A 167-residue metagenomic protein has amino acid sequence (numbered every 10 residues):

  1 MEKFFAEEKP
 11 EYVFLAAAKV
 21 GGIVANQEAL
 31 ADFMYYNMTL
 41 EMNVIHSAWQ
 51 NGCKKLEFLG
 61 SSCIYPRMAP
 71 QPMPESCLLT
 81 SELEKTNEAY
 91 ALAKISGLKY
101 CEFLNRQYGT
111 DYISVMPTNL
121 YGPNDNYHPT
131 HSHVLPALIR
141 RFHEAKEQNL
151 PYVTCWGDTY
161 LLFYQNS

Functional and structural regions predicted by a protein language model:
M1-M38, Q50: NAD(P)H-binding glycine-rich loop region in Rossmannoid oxidoreductase-like domains and their noncatalytic homologs
L15, M42-N87, I113: Conserved Rossmann-fold NAD(P)-dependent oxidoreductase catalytic core, especially the SDR/UDP-sugar
A17-K19, S61, P117-L120: Active-site loop/turn elements of alpha/beta-hydrolase fold enzymes, especially the short glycine-/histidine-rich
M38-V44, C53, A93-C101, L135: Conserved catalytic Lys-bearing alpha helix of Rossmann-like short-chain dehydrogenase/reductases
M68-C77, Y100-S167: NAD(P)-dependent short-chain dehydrogenase/reductase
L79, A89, A93-S96: Active-site helix of classical SDR
L83-A89, F103, P129: Active-site loop-to-helix junction immediately N-terminal to the catalytic Tyr of the SDR YXXXK motif in Rossmann-fold
